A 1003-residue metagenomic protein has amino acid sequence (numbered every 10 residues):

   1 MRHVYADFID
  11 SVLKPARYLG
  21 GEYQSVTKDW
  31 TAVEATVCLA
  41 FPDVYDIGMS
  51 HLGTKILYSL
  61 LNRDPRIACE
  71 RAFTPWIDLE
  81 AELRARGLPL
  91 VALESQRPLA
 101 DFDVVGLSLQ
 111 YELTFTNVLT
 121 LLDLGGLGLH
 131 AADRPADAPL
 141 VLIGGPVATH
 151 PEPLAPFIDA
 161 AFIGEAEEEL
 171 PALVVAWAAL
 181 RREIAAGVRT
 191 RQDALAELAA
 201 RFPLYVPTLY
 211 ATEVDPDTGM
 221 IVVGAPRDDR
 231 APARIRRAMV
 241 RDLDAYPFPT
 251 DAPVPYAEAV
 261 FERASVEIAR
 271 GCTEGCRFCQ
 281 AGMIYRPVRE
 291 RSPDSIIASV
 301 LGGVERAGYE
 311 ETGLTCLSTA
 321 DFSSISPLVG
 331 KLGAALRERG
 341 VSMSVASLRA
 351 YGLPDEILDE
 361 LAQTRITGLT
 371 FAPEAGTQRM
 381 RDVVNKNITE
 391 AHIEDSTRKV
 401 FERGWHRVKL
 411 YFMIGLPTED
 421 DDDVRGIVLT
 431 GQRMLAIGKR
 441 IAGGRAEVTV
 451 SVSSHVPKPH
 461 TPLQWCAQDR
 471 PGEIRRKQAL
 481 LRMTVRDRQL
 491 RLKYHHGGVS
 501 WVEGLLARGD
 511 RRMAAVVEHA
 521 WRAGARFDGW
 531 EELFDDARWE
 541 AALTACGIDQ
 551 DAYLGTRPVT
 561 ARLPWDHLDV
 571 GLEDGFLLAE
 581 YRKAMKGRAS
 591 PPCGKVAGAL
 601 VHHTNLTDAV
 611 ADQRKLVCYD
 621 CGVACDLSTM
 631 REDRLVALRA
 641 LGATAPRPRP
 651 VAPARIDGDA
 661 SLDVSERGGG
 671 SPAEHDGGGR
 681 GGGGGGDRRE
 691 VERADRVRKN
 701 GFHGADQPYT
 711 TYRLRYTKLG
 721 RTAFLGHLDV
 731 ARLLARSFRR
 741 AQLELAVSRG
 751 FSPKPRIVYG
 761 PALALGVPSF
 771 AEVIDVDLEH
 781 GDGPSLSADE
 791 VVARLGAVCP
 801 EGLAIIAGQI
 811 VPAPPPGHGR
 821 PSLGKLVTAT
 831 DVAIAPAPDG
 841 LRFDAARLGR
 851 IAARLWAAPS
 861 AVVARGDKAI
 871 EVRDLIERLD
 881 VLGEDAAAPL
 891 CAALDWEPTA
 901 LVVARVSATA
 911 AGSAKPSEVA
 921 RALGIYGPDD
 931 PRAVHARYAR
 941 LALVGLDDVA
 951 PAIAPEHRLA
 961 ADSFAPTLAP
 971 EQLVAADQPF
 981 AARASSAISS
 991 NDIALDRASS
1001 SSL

Functional and structural regions predicted by a protein language model:
M1-T27, T31, V37-L39, D487-A694: Radical SAM enzyme core and accessory elements
F8-C38, Y45-D46, P207, V214-S265 (+5 more regions): N-terminal [4Fe-4S]-dependent radical SAM core
V37-D43, L61, V254-F278, V304 (+2 more regions): N-terminal pre-triad scaffold of radical SAM enzymes
L39-A40, V104, L113, G302-T449 (+2 more regions): Conserved SAM/AdoMet-binding glycine-rich loop
H51, E258-D294, D620-R634: Canonical Radical SAM [4Fe-4S] cluster-binding loop centered on the CxxxCxxC motif and its immediate flanking residues
T74-R227, G443, P462-D510, V517-L533: Glycine-rich beta-alpha loop elements in corrinoid/cobalamin-binding modules across cobalamin-dependent enzymes
P457-P459, L745-G781: Short, charge-patterned binding micro-sites
G683-G684, D706-Y709, F724-L725, R732 (+1 more regions): Core RNA-modification/binding signature centered on pseudouridine synthases
